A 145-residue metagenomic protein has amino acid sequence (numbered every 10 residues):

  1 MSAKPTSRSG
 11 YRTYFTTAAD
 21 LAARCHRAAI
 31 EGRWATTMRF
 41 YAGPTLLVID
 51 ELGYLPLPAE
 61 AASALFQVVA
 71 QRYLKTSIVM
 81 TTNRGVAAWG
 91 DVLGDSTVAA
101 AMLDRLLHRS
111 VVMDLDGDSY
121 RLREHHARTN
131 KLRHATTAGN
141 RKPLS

Functional and structural regions predicted by a protein language model:
M1-Y11: Walker A/P-loop
R12-T16, D20-L46, L52-S145: Replace "adjacent to P-loop NTPase cores in ATP/GTP-dependent enzymes" with "adjacent to NTP-binding cores
